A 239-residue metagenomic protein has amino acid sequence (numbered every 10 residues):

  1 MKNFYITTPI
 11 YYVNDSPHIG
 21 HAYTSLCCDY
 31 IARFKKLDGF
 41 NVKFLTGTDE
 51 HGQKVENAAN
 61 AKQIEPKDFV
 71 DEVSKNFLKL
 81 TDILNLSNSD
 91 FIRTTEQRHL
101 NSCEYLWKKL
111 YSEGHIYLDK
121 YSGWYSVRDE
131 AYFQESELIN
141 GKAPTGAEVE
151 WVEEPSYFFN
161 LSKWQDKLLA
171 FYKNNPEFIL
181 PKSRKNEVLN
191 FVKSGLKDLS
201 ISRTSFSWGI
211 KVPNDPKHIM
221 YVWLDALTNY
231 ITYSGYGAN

Functional and structural regions predicted by a protein language model:
M1-T46, R98-S102, T145, V149-N239: Structured secondary-structure scaffolds
M1-Y117: N-terminal Rossmann-like or analogous alpha/beta NTP/dinucleotide-binding catalytic cores that position adenine
V55, A59, S126, F133 (+3 more regions): Short clusters of hydrophobic/aromatic residues that line enzyme substrate/ligand-binding pockets
V55-N57, C103-E104, D129-A131, S136-L138 (+1 more regions): Short acidic, glycine/serine/threonine-rich loops at helix termini
V73, L106-K109, L138-A143, F191 (+1 more regions): Short amphipathic alpha-helical surface micro-motifs
L84-R93, Y111-W124, S136-E137, W151-V152 (+2 more regions): Short secondary-structure capping/junction motifs at helix and strand boundaries
E113-Q165, L169: Cys/His-rich short segments
